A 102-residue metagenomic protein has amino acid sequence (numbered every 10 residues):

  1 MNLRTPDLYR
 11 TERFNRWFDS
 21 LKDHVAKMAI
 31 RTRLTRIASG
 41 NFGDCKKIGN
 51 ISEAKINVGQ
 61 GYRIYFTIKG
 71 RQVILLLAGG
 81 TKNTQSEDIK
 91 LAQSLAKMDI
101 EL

Functional and structural regions predicted by a protein language model:
M1-G61, K69-I74, T81-L102: Basic, Lys/Arg-enriched alpha-helical interface segments
I64: Short, conserved beta-strand/beta-arch hydrophobic-aromatic motifs that form part of recognition grooves or interface
